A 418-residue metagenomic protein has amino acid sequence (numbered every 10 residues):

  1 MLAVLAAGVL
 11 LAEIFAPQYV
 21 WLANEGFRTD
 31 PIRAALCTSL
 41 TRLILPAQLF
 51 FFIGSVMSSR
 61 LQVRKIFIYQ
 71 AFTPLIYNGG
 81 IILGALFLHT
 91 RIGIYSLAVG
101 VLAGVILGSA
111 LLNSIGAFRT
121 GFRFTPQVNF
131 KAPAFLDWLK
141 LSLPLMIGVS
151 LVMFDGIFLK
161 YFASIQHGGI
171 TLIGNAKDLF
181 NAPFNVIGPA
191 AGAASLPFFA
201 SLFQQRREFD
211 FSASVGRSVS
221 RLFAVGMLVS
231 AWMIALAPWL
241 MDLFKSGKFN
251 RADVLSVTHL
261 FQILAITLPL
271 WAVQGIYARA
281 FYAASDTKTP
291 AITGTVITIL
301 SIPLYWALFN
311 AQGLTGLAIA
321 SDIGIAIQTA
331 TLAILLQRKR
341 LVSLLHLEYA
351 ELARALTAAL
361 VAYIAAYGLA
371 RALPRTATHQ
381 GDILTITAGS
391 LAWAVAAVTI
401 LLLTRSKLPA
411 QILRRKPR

Functional and structural regions predicted by a protein language model:
M1-A3, A7, L11, T38 (+7 more regions): Interfacial transmembrane-helix starts/ends
Q18-R42, L236-L268, T376-Q380: Interfacial segments at transmembrane-helix termini and the short loops linking adjacent helices
P46, M57-L83, I266, V273-W306 (+2 more regions): Alpha-helical transmembrane segments of multi-pass membrane transporters/permeases
T73-L83, R91-F118, V296-L300, L314-L336 (+1 more regions): Hydrophobic alpha-helical transmembrane segments
N113-V152, R338-A353: Interhelical loop/hinge segments that connect adjacent transmembrane helices in multipass membrane
K140-L141, F162-F184, A252-T258, A388: Interfacial/gating helices of multi-pass transporter permease domains
G188-R207, A278: Helix-loop junctions and terminal segments of transmembrane helices in multi-pass membrane transport/translocation
G368-R418: Membrane-proximal transmembrane or re-entrant/amphipathic helices at the cytosolic face
